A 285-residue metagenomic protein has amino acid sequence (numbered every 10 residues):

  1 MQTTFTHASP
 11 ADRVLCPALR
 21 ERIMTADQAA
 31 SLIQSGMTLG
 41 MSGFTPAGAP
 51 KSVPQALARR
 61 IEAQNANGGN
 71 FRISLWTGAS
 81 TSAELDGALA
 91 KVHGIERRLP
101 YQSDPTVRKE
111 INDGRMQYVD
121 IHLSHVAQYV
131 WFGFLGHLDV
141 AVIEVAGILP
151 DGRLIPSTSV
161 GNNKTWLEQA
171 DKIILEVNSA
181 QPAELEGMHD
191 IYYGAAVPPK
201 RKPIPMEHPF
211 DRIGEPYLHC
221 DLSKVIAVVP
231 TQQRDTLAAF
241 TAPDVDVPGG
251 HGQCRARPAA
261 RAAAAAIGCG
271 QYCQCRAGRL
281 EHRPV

Functional and structural regions predicted by a protein language model:
M1-V285: Conserved alpha/beta enzyme-core scaffold
